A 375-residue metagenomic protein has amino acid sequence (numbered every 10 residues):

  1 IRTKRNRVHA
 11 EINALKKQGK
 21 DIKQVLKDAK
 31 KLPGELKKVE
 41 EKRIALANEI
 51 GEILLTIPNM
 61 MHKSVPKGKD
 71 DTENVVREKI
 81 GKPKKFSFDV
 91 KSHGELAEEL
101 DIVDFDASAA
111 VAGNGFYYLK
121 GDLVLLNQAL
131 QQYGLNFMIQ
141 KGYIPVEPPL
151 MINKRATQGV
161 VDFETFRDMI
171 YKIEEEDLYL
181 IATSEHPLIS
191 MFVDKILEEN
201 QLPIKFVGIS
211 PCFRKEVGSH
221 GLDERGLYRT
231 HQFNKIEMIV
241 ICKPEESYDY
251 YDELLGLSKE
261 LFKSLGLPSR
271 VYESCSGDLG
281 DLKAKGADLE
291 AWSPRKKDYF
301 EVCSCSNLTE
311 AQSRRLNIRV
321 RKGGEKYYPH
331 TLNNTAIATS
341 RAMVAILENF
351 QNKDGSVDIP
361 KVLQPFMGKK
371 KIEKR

Functional and structural regions predicted by a protein language model:
I1-K84, I102: N-terminal alpha-helical targeting/anchoring segments
K79-R375: TRNA-recognition modules of translation machinery and tRNA-sensing kinases, especially anticodon-binding
